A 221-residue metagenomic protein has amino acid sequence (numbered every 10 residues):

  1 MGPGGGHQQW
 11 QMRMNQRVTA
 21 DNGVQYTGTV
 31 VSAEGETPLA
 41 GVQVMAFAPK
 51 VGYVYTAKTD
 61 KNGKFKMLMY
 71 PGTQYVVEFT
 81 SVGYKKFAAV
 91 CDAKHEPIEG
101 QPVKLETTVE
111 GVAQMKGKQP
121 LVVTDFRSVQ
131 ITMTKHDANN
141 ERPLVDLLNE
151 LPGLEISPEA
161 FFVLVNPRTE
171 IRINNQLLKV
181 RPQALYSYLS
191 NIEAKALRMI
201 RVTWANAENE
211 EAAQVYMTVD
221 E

Functional and structural regions predicted by a protein language model:
P3-V18, M45, T80-V82, I98-D137 (+4 more regions): Short, acidic, small-residue-rich periplasmic hinge/interaction motif at the N-terminus of Gram-negative outer-membrane
Y26, E34-P49, T124: Short, ordered, surface-exposed loop/turn motifs in non-cytosolic proteins
L39-A40, K66-Q74, K195: Short Pro-Gly-centered beta-turn/loop motif in secreted/extracellular proteins
K50-K64: Short, acidic Ser/Thr/Gly-rich low-complexity loop/linker segments typical of extracellular and cell-surface proteins
K50-Y53, Q74-C91: A short, solvent-exposed loop/turn motif at the edges and junctions of modular extracellular/periplasmic domains
D60-M69, S187: Short, surface-exposed beta-strand/beta-hairpin micro-motifs centered on an aromatic residue
P97-T107, L144-L147, L185-Y188, I200-R201 (+1 more regions): N-terminal periplasmic accessory domains that precede and gate Gram-negative outer-membrane beta-barrel machines
Q176-A207: Short acidic/polar hinge/loop motifs at secondary-structure boundaries that mediate gating or recognition
